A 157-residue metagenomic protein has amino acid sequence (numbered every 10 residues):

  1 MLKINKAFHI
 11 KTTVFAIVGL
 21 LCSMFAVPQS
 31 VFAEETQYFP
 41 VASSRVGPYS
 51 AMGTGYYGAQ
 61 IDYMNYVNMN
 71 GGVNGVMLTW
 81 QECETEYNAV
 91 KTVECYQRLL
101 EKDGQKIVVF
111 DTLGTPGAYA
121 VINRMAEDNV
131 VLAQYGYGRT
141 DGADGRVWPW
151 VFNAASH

Functional and structural regions predicted by a protein language model:
M1-I10: N-terminal secretory signal peptides that target proteins for export/translocation
V18-V31: C-terminal segment of classical bacterial N-terminal signal peptides
E34, G58-W80: Signal peptide-proximal N-terminal region of secreted/periplasmic/extracellular or secretory-lumen proteins
Q37-I61, C83-V90, L113-P116: Extracytoplasmic "Venus flytrap"
F39, Y57-M64, V93-Q97, F110 (+1 more regions): Extracytoplasmic/secreted envelope proteins and their assembly/folding machinery, especially bacterial periplasmic
V73-E86, V147-V151: Short beta-strand elements in bilobed, periplasmic/extracellular small-molecule ligand-binding domains
Q81-E82, E86-I107: Short, well-structured alpha-helical segments in soluble
V90, G104-H157: Extracytoplasmic ligand/sensor domains, especially the bilobed periplasmic-binding protein
